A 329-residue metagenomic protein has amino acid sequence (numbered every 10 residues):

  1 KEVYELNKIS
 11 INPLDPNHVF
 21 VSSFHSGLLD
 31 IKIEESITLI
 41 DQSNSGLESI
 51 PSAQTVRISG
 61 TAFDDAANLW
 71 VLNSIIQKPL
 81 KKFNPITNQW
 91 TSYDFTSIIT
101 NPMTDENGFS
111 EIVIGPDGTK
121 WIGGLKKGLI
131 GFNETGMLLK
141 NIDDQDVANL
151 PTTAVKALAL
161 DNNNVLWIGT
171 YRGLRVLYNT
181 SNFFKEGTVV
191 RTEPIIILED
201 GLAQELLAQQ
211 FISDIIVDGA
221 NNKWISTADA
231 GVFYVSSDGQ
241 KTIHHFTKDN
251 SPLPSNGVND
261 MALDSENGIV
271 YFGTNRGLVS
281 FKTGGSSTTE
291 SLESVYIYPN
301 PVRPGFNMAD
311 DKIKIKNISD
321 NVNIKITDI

Functional and structural regions predicted by a protein language model:
K1-Y298, G305: Carboxylate-rich, polar loop motifs that coordinate divalent cations or form catalytic acidic clusters
S291-K325: Glycine-centered coil/turn sites that cap beta-strands in beta-rich domains
